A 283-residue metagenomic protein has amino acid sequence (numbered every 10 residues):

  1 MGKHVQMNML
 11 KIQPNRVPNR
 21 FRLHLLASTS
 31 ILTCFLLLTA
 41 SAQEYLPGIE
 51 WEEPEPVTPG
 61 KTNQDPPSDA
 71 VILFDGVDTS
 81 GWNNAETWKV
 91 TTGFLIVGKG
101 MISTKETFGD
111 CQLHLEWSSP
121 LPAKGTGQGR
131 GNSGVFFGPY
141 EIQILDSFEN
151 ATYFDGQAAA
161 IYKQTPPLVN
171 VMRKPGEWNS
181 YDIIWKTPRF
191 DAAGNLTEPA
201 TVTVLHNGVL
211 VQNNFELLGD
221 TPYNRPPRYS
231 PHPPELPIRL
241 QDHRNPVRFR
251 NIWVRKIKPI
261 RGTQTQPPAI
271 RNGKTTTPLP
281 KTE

Functional and structural regions predicted by a protein language model:
M1-L23: N-terminal secretory signal peptides that target proteins for export/translocation
Q13, P18-R20, S30, D78 (+1 more regions): Serine/threonine-rich low-complexity intrinsically disordered regions
L26-L37: Bacterial N-terminal signal peptides
A42-E283: Carbohydrate-interacting regions of secretory-pathway proteins
